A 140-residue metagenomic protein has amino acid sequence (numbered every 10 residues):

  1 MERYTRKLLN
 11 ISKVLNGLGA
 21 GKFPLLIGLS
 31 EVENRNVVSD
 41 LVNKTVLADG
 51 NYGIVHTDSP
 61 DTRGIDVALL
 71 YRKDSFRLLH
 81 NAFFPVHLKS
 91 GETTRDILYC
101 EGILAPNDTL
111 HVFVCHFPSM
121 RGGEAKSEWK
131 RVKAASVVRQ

Functional and structural regions predicted by a protein language model:
M1-K7, R121-W129: Acidic/histidine-rich helix-loop elements that form or flank divalent-metal/phosphate-binding sites at the catalytic
M1-T45, V55-S59, I65, A135-S136: N-terminal, active-site-proximal structural segment of metallo-dependent hydrolase catalytic domains
V32-T109, F117: Structured beta-strand-rich core segments of catalytic domains in phosphoester-bond hydrolases
E128-Q140: A long, amphipathic alpha-helix that forms part of the scaffold/cap immediately adjacent to metal-dependent active
